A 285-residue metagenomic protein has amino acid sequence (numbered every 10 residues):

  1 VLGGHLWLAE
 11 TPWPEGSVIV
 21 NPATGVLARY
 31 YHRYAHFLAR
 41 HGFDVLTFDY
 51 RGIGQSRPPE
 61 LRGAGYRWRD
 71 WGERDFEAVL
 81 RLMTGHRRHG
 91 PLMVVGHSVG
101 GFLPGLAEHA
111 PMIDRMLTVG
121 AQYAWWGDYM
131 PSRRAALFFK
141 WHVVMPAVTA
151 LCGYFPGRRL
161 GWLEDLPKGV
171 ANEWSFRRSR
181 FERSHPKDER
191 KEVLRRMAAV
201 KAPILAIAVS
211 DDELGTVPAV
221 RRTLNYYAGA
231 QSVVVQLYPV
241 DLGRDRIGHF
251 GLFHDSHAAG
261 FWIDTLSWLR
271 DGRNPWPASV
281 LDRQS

Functional and structural regions predicted by a protein language model:
E15, V20-V26: Active-site glycine-rich loops that stabilize anionic/oxyanionic intermediates across multiple enzyme folds
A28-L61: Conserved alpha/beta-hydrolase
G65-H86: Alpha/beta-hydrolase active-site loop
H86-S98: Alpha/beta-hydrolase fold nucleophile elbow
V95-E182: Alpha/beta-hydrolase-fold enzymes
V200, A206-A208: Short beta-strand/loop motif that positions the catalytic acidic residue of the alpha/beta-hydrolase fold
A202, G215-Y226: Short alpha-helix in the alpha/beta-hydrolase fold that links the catalytic acid
Q236-S285: Catalytic active-site module of serine/aspartate enzymes centered on a nucleophile-bearing elbow/loop
